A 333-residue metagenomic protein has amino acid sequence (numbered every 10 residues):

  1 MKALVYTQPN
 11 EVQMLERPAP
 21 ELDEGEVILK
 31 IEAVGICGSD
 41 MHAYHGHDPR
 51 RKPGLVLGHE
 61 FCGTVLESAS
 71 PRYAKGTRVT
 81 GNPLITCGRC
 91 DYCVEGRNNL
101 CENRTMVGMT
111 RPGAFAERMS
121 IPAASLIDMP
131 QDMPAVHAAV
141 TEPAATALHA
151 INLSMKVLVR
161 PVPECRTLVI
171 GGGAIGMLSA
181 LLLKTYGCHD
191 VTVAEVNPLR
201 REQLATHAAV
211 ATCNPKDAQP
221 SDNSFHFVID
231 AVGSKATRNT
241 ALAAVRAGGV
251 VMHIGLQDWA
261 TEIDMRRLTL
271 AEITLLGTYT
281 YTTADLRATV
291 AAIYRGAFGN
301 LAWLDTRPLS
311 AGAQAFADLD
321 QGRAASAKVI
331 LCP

Functional and structural regions predicted by a protein language model:
M1, N239, T283, R287-P333: C-terminal hydrophobic helical "lid"/dimerization subdomain of Rossmann-like NAD(P)H-dependent oxidoreductases
V5-E21, G38-E67, T80, N98-P112: N-terminal glycine-rich cofactor-binding segment
P20-V34, H47-D91, P130-D132: Glycine-rich beta-strand-centered segment in the early N-terminal region that forms part of a ligand/cofactor-binding
C87-I170: NAD(P)H dinucleotide-binding glycine-rich loop of Rossmann-like/cofactor-binding domains, especially the beta1-alpha1
M133-K216: Mid-domain Rossmann-like dinucleotide-binding core that forms the NAD(H)/NADP(H) cofactor-binding site
V157-P163, Y186, R201-T274: Glycine-rich cofactor phosphate-binding loops and adjacent beta1-alpha1 units of small-molecule cofactor enzyme domains
V196-N197, Q257, Y281: Residues in the short beta-alpha loop(s) of Rossmann-like NAD(P)-binding domains
